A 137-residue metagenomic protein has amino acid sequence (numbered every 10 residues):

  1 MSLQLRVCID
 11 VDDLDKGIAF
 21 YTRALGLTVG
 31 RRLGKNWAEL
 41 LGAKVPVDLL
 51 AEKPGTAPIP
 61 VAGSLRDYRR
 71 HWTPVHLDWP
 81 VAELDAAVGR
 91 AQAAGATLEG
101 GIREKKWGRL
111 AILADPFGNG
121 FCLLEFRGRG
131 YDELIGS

Functional and structural regions predicted by a protein language model:
M1-R6, T28-W79, A86-A114, E125-S137: Vicinal oxygen chelate
V11, W79-V81: Short beta-strand-to-loop capping motifs
V11-D13, K106: Conserved beta-strand-loop-alpha-helix junction that forms the acyl-donor binding cleft
L14, L84-D85: Residues at or immediately preceding the N-termini of alpha-helices
G17-T22, A91, G118: Conserved active-site tyrosine of GNAT-family acetyltransferases
G120-L123: Short glycine-/small-residue motifs
